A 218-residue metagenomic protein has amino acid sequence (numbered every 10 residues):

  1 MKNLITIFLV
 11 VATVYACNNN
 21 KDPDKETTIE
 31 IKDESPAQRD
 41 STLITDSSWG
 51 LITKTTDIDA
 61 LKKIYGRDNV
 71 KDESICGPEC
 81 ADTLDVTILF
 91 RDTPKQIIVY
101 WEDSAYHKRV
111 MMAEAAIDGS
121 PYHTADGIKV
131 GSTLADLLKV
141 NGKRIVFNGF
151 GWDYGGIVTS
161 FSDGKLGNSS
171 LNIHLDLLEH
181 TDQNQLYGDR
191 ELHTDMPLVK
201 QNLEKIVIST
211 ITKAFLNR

Functional and structural regions predicted by a protein language model:
L4-A12: Sec-dependent N-terminal signal peptides
V14-A16: C-terminal motif of bacterial Sec signal peptides marking the signal peptidase cleavage site
N18-Y154, F161-D163, L186-R218: Short helix/turn-capping signatures at newly exposed starts of structured segments
S162-D182: Long, compositionally biased
